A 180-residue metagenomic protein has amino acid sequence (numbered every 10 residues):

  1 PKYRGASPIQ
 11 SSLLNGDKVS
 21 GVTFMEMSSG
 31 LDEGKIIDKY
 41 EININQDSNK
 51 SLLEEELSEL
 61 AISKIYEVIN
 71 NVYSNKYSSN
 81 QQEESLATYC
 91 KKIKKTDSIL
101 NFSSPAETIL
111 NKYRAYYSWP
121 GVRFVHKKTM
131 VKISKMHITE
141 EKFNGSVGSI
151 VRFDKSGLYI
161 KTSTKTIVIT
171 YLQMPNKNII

Functional and structural regions predicted by a protein language model:
P1-Y89, T96: Donor/substrate-binding cores of folate-linked one-carbon enzymes
L14, S28, C90-K92, R123 (+2 more regions): Short secondary-structure boundary/capping segments
K18, K92-K94, A115-Y116, R152: A short catalytic or substrate-binding loop motif that flags glycine-/basic-rich loops and adjacent residues that bind
Y73, K94, K177-I180: General structural signal for secondary-structure boundaries
K91-S104: Acyl-group handling in specialized metabolite and lipid biosynthesis
F102-I180: An anion-binding loop in the catalytic cleft
